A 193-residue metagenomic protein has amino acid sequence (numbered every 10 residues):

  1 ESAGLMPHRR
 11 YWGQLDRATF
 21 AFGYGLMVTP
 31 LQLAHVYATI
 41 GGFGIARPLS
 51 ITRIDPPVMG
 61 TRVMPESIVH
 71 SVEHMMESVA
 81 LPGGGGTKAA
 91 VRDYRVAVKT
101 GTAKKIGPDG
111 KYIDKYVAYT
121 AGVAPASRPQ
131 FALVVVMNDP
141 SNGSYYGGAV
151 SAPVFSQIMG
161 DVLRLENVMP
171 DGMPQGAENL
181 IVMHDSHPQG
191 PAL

Functional and structural regions predicted by a protein language model:
E1-M137, G147, G190-L193: Beta-lactam-recognizing serine transpeptidase/beta-lactamase-like catalytic domain environment
P57-G60, A149-L193: Short, gly/Ser/Thr-rich active-site loops of penicillin-recognizing serine hydrolases
Q130, N142-S144, L165: Intrinsically disordered, low-complexity acidic/polar segments
P140-V150: A short acidic/glycine-rich loop-to-helix N-cap element
